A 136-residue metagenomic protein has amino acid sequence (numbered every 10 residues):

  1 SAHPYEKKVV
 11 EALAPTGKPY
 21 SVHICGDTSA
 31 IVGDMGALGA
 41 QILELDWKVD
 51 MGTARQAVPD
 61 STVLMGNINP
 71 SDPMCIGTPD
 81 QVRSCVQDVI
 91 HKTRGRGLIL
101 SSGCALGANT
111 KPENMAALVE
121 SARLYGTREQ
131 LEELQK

Functional and structural regions predicted by a protein language model:
S1-K136: Active-site loop segments of alpha/beta catalytic cores
